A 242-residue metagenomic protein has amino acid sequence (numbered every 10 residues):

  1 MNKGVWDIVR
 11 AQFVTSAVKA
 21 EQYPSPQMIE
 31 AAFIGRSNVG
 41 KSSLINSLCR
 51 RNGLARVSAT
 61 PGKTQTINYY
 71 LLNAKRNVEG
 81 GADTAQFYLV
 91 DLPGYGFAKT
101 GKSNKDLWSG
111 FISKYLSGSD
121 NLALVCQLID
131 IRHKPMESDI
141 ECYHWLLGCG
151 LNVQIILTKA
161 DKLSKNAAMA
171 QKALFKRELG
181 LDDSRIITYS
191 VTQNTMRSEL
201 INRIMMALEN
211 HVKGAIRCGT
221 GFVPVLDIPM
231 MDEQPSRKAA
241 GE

Functional and structural regions predicted by a protein language model:
M1-F97, T220, V225-I228, A239-G241: Conserved G1/Walker A P-loop phosphate-binding module
I8-A20, K162-R217: Canonical P-loop GTPase G-domain recognition
A31-V39, S43-N46, R50-N52, T60 (+9 more regions): Structured catalytic cores of enzymes that bind and process phosphorylated ligands/cofactors
T64, K105-S109, M136, R197: Amphipathic alpha-helical transducer elements in NTP-driven molecular machines
Y95-K105, K162-S164: Flexible beta-alpha connector loops of hexameric P-loop NTPases
G110-S184: Conserved C-terminal guanine-recognition region of P-loop GTPase G domains, centered on the G4
Q234-P235: Cationic, low-complexity basic patches in intrinsically disordered or flexible, solvent-exposed regions
